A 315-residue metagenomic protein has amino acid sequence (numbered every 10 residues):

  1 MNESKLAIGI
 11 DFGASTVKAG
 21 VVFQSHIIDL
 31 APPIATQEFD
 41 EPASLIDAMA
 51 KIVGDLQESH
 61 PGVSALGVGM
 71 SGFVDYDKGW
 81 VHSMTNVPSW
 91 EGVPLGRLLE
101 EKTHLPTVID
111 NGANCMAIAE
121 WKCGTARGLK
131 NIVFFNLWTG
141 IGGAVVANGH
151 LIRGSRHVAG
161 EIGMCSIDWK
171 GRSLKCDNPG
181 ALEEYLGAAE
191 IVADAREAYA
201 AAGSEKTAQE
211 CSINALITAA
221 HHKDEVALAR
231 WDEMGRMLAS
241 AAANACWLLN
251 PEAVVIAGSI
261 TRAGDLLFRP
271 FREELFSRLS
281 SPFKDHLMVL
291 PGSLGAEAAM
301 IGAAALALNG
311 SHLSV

Functional and structural regions predicted by a protein language model:
M1-A65, D75-K78, R97-L105, K122-L129 (+1 more regions): ATP-binding/phosphotransfer module of carbohydrate and carboxylate kinases, centering on a glycine-rich
F23, M70, D77, A147-N148: A cytosolic small-molecule/anion-sensing beta-strand core signal
A35-Q37, S89-W90, A159-E161: A short acidic/small-residue loop/turn micro-motif
V81-E91: A charged helix-plus-loop insertion that forms the helical arch/lid used to bind and gate nucleic-acid substrates
T107-N111: General beta-strand structural signal in soluble alpha/beta enzymes
G112, W138, A303: Active-site glycine-centered loops adjacent to acidic/histidine catalytic or metal-binding residues that shape
R127-L186: Glycine-rich phosphate-binding loop of actin/hexokinase-like ATP-binding domains
